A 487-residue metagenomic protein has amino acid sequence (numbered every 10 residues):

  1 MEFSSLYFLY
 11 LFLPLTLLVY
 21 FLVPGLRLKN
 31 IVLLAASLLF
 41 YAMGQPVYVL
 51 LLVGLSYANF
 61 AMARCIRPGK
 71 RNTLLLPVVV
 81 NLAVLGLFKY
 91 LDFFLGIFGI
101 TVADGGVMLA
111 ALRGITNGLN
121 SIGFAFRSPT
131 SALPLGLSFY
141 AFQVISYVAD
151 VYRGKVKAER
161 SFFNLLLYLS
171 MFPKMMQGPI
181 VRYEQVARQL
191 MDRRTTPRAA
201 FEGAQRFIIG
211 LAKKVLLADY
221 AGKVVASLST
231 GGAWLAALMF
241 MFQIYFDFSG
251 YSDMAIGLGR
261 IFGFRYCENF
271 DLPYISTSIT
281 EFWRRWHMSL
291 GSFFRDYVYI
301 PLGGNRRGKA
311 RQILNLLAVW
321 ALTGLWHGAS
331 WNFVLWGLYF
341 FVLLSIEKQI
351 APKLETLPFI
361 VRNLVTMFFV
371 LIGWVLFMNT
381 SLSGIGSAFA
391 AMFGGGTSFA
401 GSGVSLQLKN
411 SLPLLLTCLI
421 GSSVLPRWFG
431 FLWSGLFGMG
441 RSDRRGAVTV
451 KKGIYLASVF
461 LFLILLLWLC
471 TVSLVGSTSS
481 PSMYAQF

Functional and structural regions predicted by a protein language model:
M1-Q486: Membrane-embedded transmembrane alpha-helical bundles that form the catalytic cores of multi-pass lipid-modifying
